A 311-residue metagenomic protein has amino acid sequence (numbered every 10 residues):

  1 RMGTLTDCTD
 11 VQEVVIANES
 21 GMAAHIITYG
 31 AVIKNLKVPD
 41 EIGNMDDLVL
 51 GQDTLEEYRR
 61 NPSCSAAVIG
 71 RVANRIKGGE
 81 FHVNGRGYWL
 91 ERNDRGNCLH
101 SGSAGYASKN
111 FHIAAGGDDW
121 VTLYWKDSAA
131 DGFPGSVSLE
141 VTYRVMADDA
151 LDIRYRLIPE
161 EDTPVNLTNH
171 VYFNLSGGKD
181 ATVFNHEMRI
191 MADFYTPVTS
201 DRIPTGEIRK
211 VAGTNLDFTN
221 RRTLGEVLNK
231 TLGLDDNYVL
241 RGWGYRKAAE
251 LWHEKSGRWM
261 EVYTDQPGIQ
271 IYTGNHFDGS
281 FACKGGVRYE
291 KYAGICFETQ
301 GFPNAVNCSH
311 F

Functional and structural regions predicted by a protein language model:
R1-F311: An exposed, glycine/acidic-rich loop-and-rim segment of catalytic or binding clefts
